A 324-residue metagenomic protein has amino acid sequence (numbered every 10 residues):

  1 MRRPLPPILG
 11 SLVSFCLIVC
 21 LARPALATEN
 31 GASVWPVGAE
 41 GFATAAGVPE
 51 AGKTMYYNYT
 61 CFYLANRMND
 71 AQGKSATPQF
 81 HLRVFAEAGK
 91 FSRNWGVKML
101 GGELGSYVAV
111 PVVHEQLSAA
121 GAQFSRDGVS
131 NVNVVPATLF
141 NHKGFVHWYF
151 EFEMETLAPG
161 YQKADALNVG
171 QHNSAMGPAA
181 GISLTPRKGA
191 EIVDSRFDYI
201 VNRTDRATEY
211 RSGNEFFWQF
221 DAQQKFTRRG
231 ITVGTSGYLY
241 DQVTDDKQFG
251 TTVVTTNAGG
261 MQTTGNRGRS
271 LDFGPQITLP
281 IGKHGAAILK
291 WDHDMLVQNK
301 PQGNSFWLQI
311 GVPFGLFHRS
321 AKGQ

Functional and structural regions predicted by a protein language model:
E29, A45-K53, W95-G105, A119 (+6 more regions): Short loop/turn motifs that connect adjacent beta-strands in outer-membrane beta-barrel proteins
E29-V34, F62-A86, A120-R126: Surface-exposed strand-loop-strand hairpins of Gram-negative outer-membrane beta-barrel proteins
S33-P36, Y56-L64, S106-H114, F150-A158 (+6 more regions): Transmembrane beta-barrel strands of outer-membrane/channel proteins
A46, N58, A88-R93, V134-F140 (+5 more regions): Residues on the lipid-exposed face of transmembrane beta-strands in outer-membrane beta-barrel proteins
C61, N69, S75-A76, T208-Q324: Outer membrane beta-barrel transmembrane domains
H81-G89, R126-V132, G170-M176, Y210-W218 (+2 more regions): Residues that define the transmembrane beta-barrel architecture of outer-membrane proteins
L82-T138: Long, hydrophobic/aromatic-enriched structural stretches that serve as scaffold segments
Y149-N257: Detector for outer-membrane/organellar transmembrane beta-barrel domains, recognizing the amphipathic beta-strand
